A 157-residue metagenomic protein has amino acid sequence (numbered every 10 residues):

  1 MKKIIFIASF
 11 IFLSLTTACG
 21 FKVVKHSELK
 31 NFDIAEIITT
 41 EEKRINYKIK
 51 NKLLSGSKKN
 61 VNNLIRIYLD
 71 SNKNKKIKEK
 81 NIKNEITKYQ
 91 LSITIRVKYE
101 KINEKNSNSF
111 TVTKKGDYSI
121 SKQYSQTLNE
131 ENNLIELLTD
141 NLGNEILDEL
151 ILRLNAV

Functional and structural regions predicted by a protein language model:
M1-C19: Sec-dependent bacterial lipoprotein signal peptides
F6, N108-Y118, I151-V157: Short secondary-structure transition/capping segments
L13-E36: Bacterial Sec signal peptide processing site at the extreme N-terminus
V23, K30, E131-V157: Compositionally biased, intrinsically disordered linkers/stalks adjacent to structured regions
L29-I49: Post-signal peptide N-terminal segment of mature Sec-exported envelope proteins
N51, V61, Y68-N133, D140 (+1 more regions): Surface-exposed short loop/turn segments
